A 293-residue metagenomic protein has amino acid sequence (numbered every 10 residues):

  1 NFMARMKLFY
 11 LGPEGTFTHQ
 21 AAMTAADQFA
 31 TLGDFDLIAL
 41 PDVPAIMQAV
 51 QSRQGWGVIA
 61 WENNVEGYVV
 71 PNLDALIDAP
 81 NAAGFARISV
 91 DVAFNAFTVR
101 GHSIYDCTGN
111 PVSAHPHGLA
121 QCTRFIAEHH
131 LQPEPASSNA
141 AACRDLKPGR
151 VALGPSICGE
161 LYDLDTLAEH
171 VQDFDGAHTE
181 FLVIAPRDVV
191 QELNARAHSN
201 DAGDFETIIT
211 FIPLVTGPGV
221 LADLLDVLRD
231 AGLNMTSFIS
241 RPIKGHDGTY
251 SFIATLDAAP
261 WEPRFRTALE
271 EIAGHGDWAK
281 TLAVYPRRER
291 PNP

Functional and structural regions predicted by a protein language model:
N1-P293: Domain-level signature for soluble enzymes in the chorismate/prephenate branch of the shikimate pathway
